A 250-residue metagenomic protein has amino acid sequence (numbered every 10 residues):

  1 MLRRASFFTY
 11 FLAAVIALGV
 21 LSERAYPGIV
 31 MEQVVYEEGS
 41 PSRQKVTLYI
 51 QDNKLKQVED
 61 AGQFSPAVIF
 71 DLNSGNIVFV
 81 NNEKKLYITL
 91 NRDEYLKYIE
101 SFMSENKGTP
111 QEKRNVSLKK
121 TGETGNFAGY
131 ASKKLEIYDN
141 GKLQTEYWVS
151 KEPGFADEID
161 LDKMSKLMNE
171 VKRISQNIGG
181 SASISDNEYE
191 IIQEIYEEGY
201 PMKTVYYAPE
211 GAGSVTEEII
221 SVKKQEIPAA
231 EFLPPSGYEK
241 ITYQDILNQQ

Functional and structural regions predicted by a protein language model:
M1-F11: Bacterial N-terminal signal peptides that target proteins for export
T9-V20: Bacterial N-terminal signal peptides
L18-G28: Bacterial Sec-dependent signal peptides at the C-terminal "C-region" and cleavage site
Y26-Q250: Extended soluble regions of mature proteins
